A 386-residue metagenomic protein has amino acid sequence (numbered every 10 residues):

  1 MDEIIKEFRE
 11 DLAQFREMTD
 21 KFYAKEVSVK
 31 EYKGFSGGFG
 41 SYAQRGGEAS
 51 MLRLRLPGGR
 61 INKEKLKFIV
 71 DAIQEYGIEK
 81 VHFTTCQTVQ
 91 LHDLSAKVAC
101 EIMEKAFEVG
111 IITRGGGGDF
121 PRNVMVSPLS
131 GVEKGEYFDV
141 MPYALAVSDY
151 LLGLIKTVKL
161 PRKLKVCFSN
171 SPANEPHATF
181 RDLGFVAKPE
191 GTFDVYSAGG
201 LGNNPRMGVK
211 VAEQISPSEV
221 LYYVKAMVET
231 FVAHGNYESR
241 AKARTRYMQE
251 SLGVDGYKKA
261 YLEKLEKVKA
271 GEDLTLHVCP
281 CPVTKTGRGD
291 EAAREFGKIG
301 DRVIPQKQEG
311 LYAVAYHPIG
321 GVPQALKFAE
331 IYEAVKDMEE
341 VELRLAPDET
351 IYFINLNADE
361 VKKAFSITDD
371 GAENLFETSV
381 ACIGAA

Functional and structural regions predicted by a protein language model:
M1-A386: Peripheral terminal and linker regions in Fe-S/redox and tRNA-modifying enzymes
